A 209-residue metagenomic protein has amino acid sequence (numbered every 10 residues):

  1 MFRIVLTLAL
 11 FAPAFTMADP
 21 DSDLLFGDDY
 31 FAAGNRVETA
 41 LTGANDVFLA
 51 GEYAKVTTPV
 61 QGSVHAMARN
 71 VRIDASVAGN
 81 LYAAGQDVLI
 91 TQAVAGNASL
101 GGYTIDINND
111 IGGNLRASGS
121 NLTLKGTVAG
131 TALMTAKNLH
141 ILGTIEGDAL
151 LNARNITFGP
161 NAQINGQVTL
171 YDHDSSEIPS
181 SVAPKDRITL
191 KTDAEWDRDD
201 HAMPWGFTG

Functional and structural regions predicted by a protein language model:
M1-A66, N70-G209: Intrinsically disordered, low-complexity terminal regions
